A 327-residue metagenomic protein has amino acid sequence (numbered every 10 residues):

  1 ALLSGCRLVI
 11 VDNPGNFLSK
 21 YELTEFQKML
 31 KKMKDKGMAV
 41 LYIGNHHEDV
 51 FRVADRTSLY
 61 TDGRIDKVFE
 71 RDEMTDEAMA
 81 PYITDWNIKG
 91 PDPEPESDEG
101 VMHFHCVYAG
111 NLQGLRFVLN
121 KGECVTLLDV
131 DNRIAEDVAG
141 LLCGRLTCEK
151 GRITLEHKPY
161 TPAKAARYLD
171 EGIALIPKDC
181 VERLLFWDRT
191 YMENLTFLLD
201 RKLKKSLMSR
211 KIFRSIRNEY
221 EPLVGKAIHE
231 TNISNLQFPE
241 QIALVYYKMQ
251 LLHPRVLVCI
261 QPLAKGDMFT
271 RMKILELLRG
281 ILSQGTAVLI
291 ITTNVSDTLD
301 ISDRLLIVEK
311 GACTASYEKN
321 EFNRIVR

Functional and structural regions predicted by a protein language model:
L2-R7, K248-L257: A short, proline-enriched helix->beta-strand linker immediately N-terminal to the Walker B motif in ABC-type P-loop
N13-G15, Q261-A264, F269: Walker B catalytic motif
L23-K36, R271-Q284: Helical segment within the ABC ATPase nucleotide-binding domain
I43-N45, T292-T293: H-loop/switch region of ABC-family ATPase nucleotide-binding domains
V50-R52, T298-D300: A short, surface-exposed alpha-helical micro-motif characterized by mixed small hydrophobic and charged/polar residues
V53-G63, R304-I307: Conserved short hydrophobic beta-strand within the ABC ATPase nucleotide-binding domain
R64-D85, A312-R327: Conserved beta-strand-loop-alpha-helix hinge in the C-terminal portion of ABC ATPase nucleotide-binding domains
M102-F104, Y108-N235, Y247: Flexible loop/N-cap segments at domain edges
